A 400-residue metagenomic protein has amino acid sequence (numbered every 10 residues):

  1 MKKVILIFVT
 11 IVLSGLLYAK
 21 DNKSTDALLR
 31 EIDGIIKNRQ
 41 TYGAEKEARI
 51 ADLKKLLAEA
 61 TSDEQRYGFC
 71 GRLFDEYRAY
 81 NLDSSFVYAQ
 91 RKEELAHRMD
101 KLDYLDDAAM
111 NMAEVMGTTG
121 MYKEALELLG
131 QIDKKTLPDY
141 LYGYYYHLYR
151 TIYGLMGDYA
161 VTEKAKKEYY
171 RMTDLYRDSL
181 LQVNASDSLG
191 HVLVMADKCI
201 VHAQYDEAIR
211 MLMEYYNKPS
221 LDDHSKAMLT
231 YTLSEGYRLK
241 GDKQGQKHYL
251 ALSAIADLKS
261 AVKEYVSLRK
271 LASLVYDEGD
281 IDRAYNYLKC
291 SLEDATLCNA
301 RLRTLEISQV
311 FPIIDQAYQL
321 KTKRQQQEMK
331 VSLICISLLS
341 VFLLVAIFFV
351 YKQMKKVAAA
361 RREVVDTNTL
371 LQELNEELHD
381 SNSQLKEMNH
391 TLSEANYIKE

Functional and structural regions predicted by a protein language model:
V4-V9, G15-K323: A "functional boundary" signal
S14-L17, V345-I347: Hydrophobic alpha-helical membrane-insertion segments, chiefly the h-region of N-terminal signal peptides
I314-A317, S381, A395: Phosphate/oxyanion-binding loops and surfaces in catalytic or ligand/nucleic-acid-binding neighborhoods
Q319-N389: Alpha-helical transmembrane signal-anchor helices
